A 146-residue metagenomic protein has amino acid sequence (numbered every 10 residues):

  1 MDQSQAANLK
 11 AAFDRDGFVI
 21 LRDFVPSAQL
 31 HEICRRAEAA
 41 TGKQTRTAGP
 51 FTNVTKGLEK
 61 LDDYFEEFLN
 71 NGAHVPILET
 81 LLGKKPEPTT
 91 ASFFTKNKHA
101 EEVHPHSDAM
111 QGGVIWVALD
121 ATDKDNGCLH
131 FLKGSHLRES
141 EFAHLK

Functional and structural regions predicted by a protein language model:
M1-D16, L21-S107: Non-heme Fe(II)-dependent double-stranded beta-helix
D23-V25, L119-D123, G134-H136: Short loop segments at secondary-structure junctions
F24, L30, G113, G127 (+1 more regions): Active-site-proximal flexible loops/turns
G42, T47-F51, I115-D120, E141-K146: Short, surface-exposed, polar/charged, turn-prone segments marking secondary-structure boundaries
T55-K60, A121-C128: Low-complexity, flexible helical/coil segments
T95, V117-A118, F131: Hydrophobic side chains in beta-strands
D108-K124: Short, conserved beta-strand element in jelly-roll/cupin
K124-K146: Double-stranded beta-helix
